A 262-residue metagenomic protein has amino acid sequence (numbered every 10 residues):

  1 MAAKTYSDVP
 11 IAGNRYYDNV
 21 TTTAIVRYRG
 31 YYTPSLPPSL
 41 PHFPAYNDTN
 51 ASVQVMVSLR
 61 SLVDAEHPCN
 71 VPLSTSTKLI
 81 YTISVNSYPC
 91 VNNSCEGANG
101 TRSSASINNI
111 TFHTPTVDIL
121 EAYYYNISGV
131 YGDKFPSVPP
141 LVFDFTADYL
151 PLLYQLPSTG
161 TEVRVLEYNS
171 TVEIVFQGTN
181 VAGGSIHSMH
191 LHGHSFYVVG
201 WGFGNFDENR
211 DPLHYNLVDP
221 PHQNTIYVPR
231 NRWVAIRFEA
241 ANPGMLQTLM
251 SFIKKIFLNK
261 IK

Functional and structural regions predicted by a protein language model:
M1-K262: Copper-binding active sites and cupredoxin-like electron-transfer domains, recognizing His/Cys-rich ligand loops
